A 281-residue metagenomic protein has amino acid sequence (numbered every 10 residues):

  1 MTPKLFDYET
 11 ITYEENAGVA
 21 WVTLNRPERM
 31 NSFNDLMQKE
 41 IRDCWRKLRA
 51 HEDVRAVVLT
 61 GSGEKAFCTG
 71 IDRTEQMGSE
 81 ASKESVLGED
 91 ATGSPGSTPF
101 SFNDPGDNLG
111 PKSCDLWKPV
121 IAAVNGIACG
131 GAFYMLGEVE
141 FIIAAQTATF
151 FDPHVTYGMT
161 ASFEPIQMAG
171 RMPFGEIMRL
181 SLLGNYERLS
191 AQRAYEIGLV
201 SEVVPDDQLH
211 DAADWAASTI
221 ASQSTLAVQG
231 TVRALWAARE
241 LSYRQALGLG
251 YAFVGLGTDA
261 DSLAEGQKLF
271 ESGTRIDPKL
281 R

Functional and structural regions predicted by a protein language model:
M1-A17, E64, E75, L87 (+3 more regions): C-terminal alpha-helix plus adjacent terminal tail
M1-K65, M77-S82: Conserved CoA-thioester-binding segment of acyl-CoA-metabolizing enzymes
F6, Q38-R42, R46, A50 (+5 more regions): An acidic, glycine-rich surface segment that forms the CoA-thioester-binding/catalytic face of crotonase-fold enzymes
V22, R26, E40-I41, L59 (+5 more regions): Terminal peptide-recognition signature
E64-C68, C129, F151, L235: Short, active-site-adjacent cap segments at secondary-structure transitions
T69-I71, T156, Y243: Short aromatic-enriched loop/helix-cap "lid" or pocket-rim segments at secondary-structure transitions that line
P111-T225: Crotonase-fold acyl-CoA enzyme core
